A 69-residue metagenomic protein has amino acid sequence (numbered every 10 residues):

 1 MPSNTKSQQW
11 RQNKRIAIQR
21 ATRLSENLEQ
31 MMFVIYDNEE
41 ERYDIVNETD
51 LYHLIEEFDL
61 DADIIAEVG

Functional and structural regions predicted by a protein language model:
M1-T5, A66-G69: Short intrinsically disordered terminal tails
P2-M31: N-terminal acidic leader/helix
E40-G69: Detector for the mature cores of small, proteolytically processed and post-translationally modified peptide effectors
